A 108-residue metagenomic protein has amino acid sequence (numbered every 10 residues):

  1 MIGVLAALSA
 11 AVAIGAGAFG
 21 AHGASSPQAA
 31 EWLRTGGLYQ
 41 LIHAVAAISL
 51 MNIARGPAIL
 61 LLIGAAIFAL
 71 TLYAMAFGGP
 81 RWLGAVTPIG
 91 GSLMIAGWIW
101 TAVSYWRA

Functional and structural regions predicted by a protein language model:
M1-A108: Polytopic transmembrane helical bundles with strong interfacial aromatic enrichment
